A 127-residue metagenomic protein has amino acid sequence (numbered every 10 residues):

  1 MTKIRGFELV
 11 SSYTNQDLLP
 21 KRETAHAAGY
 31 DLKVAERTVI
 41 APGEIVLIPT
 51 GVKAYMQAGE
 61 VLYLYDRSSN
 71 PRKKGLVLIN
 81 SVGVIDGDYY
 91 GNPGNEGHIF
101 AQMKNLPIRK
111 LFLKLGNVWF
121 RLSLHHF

Functional and structural regions predicted by a protein language model:
M1-F127: DUTPase catalytic domain/fold
